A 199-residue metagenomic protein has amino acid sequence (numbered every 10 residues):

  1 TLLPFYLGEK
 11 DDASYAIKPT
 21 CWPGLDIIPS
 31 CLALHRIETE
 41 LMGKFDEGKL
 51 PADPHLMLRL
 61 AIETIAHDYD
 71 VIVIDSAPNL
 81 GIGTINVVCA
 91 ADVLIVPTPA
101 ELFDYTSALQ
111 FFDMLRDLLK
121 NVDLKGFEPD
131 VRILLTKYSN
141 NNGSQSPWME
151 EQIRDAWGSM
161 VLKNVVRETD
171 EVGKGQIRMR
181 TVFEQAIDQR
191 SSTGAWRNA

Functional and structural regions predicted by a protein language model:
T1-A199: P-loop NTP-binding core
